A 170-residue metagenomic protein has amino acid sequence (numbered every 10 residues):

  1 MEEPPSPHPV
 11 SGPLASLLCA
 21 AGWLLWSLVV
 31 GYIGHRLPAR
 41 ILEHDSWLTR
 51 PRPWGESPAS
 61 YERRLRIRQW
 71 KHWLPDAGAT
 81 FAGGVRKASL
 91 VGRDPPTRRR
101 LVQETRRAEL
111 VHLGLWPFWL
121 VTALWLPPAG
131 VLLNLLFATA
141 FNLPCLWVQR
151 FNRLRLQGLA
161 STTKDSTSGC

Functional and structural regions predicted by a protein language model:
M1-V10: Short, strongly hydrophobic alpha-helical membrane anchors
S11-A21, L124-F137: Hydrophobic alpha-helical transmembrane segments
L18-I67, A138-L146: Hydrophobic alpha-helical membrane-embedded segments
V29, I33, F118-W125, A129 (+2 more regions): Residue-level signal for alpha-helical transmembrane segments in multi-pass membrane proteins
H35, A39-W47, L124-V131, R150 (+2 more regions): Transmembrane helix-loop junctions in multipass membrane proteins, especially transporters and channels
R40-L101, T162-C170: Membrane-proximal soluble regions of multi-pass membrane proteins
R98-G130: Transmembrane alpha-helical segments and their cytosolic interface motifs in multi-pass membrane proteins
L146-C170: Cytosolic/matrix-facing juxtamembrane and C-terminal tails of multi-pass cellular membrane proteins
